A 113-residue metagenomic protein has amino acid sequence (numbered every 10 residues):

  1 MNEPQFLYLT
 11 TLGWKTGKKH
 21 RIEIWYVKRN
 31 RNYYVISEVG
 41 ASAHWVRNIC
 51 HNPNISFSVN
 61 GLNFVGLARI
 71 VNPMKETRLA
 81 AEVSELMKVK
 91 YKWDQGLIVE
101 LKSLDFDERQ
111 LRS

Functional and structural regions predicted by a protein language model:
P4-E38, I55: Short beta-strand segments
G40-R112: Short, structured beta-strand-loop surface elements
